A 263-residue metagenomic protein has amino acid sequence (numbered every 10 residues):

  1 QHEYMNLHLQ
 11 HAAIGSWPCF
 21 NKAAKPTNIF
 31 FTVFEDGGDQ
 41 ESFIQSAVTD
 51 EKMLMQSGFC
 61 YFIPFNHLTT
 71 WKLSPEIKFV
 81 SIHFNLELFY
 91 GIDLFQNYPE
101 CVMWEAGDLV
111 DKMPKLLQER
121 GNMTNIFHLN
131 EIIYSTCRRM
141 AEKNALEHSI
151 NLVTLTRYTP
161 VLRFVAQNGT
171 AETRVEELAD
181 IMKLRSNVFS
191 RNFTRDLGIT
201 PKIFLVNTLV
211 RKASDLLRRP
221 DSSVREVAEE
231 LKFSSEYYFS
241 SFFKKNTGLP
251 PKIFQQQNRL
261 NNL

Functional and structural regions predicted by a protein language model:
Q1-M5, R225, Q255-L263: Short, Lys/Arg-enriched, disordered terminal segments
Y4-C101: N-terminal regulatory/effector-sensing and dimerization cores that precede helix-turn-helix DNA-binding domains
N97-E105, R120-R185, R195-N207, N261: Short, Lys/Arg-enriched, Trp-marked, Pro/Gly-tolerant hinge/linker segments that flank
W104-M113: A structural motif
F164-N168, D215-R219, E230, F254: Short alpha-helical segment immediately N-terminal to, or the first helix within, an HTH/HTH-like DNA-binding domain
E172-V210, S222, A228-Q257: Basic/polar phosphate-binding segments, predominantly the helix-turn-helix DNA-binding elements of transcriptional
